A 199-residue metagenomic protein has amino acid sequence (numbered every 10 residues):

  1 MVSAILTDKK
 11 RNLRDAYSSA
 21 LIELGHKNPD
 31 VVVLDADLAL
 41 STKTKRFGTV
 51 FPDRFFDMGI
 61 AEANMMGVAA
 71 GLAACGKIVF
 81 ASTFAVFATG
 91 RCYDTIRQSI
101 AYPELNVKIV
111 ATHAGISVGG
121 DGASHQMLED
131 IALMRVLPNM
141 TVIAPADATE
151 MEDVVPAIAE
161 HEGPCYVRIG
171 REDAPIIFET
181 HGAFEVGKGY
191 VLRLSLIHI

Functional and structural regions predicted by a protein language model:
M1-A174, A183-K188: Thiamine diphosphate
V191-S195: Short beta-strand-to-loop junctions in surface cap/lid or active-site-entrance loops
I197-I199: Conserved small/polar residues in nucleotide/adenosyl-binding loops
